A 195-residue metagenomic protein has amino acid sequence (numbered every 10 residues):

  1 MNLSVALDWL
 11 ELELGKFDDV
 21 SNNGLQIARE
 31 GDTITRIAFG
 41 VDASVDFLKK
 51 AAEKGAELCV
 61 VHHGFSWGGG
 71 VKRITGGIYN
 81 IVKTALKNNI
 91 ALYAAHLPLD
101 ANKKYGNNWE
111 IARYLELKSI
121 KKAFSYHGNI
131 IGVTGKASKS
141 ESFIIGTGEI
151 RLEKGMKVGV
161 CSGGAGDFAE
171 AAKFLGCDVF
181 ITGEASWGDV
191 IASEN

Functional and structural regions predicted by a protein language model:
M1-N195: Hydrophobic structural segments
